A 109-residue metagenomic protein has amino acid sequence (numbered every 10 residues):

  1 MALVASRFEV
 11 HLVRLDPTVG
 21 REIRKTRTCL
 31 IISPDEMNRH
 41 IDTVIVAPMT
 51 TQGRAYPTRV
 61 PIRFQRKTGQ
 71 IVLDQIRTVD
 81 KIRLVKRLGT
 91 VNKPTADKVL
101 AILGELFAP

Functional and structural regions predicted by a protein language model:
M1-P109: Conserved functional hotspots at enzyme active or ligand-binding sites that engage polyanionic ligands
